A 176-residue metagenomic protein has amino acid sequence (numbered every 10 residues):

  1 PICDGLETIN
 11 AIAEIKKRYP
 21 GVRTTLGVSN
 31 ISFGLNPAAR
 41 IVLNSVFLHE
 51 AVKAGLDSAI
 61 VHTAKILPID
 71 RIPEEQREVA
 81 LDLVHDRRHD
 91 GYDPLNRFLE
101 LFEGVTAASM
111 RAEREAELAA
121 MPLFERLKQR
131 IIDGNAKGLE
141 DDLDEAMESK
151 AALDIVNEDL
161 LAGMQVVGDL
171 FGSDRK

Functional and structural regions predicted by a protein language model:
P1-R23, S29-K176: ATP-dependent carboxylate/acyl-activation modules
